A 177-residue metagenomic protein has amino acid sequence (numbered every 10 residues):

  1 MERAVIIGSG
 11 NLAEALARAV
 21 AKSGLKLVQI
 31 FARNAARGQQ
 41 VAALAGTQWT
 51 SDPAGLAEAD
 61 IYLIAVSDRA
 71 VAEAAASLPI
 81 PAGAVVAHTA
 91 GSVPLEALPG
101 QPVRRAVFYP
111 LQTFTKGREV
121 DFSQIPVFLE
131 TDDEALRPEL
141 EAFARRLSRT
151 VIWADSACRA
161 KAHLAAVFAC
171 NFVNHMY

Functional and structural regions predicted by a protein language model:
M1-R3, G83, Q124: Phosphate-coordination loops involved in phosphoryl transfer and adenosine-cofactor binding
M1-T50: NAD(P)+-binding Rossmann beta1-loop-alpha1 motif at the extreme N-terminus of oxidoreductases
A4-I6, I64, L129: Hydrophobic Val/Ile/Leu positions in short beta-strands of Rossmann-like dinucleotide-binding domains
A15, Q40, E73-A74, A97 (+1 more regions): Phosphate- and divalent-cation-binding pockets in alpha/beta enzyme and binding domains that engage nucleotide-derived
A21-K22, P79-I80, F143-R146: Short, solvent-exposed amphipathic alpha-helical segments in soluble enzyme and RNA/protein-processing domains
Q29, I61, A84-V85, R104 (+2 more regions): Structural motif
A35, T47-V120: Rossmann-like NAD(P)(H) cofactor-binding subdomain of soluble oxidoreductases
R37, V41-L44, E119-K161, A169-Y177: Internal alpha-helical scaffold of NAD(P)-dependent oxidoreductase catalytic cores
